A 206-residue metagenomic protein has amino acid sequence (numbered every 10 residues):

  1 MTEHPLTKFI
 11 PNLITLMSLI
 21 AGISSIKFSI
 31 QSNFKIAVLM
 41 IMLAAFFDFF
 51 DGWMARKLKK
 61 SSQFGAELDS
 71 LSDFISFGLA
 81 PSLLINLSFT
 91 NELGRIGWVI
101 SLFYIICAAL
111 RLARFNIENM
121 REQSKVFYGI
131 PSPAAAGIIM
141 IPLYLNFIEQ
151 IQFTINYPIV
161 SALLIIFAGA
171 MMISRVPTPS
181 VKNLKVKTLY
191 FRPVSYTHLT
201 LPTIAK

Functional and structural regions predicted by a protein language model:
M1-F49: Topogenic membrane-insertion module of multi-pass membrane proteins
P5, L71-R192: A feature for the membrane-embedded catalytic helix bundles of lipid/isoprenoid biosynthetic enzymes
S25-S29, F47-W53, I106-A109, T154: Short, motif-level signal for alpha-helix interfacial/capping segments enriched in acidic residues and aromatics/proline
I30-F34, E92, L199: Transmembrane helix interruption/hinge and helix-loop junction motifs
M40-L83, R114-I117: Acidic (Asp/Glu-rich) catalytic motifs at the cytosolic membrane interface
T197-T203: Conserved small/polar residues in nucleotide/adenosyl-binding loops
